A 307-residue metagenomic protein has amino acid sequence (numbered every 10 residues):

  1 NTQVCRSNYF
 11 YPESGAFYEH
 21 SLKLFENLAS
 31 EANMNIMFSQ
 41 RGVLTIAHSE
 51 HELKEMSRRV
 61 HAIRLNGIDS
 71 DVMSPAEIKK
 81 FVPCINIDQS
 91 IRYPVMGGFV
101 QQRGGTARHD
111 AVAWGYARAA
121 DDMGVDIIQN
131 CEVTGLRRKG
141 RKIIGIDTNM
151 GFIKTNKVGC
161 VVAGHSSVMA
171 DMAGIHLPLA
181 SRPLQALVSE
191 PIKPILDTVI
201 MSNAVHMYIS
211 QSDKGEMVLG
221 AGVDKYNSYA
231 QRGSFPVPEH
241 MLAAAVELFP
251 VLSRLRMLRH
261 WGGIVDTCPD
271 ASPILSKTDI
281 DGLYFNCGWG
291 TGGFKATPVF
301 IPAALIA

Functional and structural regions predicted by a protein language model:
T2-C84, H206, A244-V246: Dinucleotide-binding Rossmann-like beta1-alpha1 core, especially the glycine-rich loop that anchors the ADP
A16-E19, T45-E55, F99-R118, I128 (+1 more regions): Short beta-strand to alpha-helix junction loop
F38-Q40, I128, L179-L184, P250-G262: A short coil-to-beta-strand element that immediately follows conserved catalytic motifs
H51, F81-I91, R137-I144, T267-A271 (+1 more regions): A short, glycine/Asx- and small/polar-enriched loop/turn that sits immediately N-terminal to a beta-strand
V72, D279-A307: C-terminal lid/capping helical subdomain adjacent to the catalytic/cofactor pocket in oxidative enzymes
F99-K157: Helical element adjacent to the flavin cofactor pocket in flavoenzyme catalytic cores
T148-D197: Central helical "cap/lid" subdomain
H176, P191-F285: Active-site lid/adjacent beta-loop-alpha segment flanking the redox-cofactor pocket in flavoenzymes
